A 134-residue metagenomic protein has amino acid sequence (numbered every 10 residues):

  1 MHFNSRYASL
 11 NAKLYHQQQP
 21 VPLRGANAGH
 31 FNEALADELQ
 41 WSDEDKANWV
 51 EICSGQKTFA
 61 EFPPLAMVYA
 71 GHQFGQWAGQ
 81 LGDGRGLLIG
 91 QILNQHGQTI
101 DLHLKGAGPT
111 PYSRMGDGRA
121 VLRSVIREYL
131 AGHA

Functional and structural regions predicted by a protein language model:
H2-L23, N27-E33, D37, D45: Ser/Thr/Pro-rich, acidic low-complexity intrinsically disordered regulatory segments
G25-A134: Conserved ATP-binding subdomain of kinase catalytic cores across diverse folds
